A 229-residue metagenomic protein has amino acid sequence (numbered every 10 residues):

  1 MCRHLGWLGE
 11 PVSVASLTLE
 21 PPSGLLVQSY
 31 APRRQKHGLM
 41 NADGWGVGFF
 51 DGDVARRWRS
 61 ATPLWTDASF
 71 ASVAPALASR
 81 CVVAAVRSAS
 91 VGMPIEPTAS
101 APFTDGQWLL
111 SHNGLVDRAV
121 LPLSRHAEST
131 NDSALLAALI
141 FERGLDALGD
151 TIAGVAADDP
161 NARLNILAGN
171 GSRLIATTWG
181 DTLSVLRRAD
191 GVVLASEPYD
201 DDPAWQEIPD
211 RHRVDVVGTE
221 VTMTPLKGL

Functional and structural regions predicted by a protein language model:
M1-T62, A176-G180, R211-R213, E220-L229: Extreme N-terminus nucleophile/cap motif
C2, A99-V116, G154-P198, D202-R213: Conserved catalytic micro-motifs used in adenylation/nucleotidyl-transfer and phosphoryl/amide- and methyl-transfer
A15, G92-P94, R118-L121, A176-T177 (+3 more regions): Short helix/loop capping segments that flank catalytic or ligand/cofactor-binding pockets
Q28-R33, S60-A76, R80, A84-G106: Short acidic (Asp/Glu) patches
W45-G46, V82-A85, N165: A short, Trp-centered hydrophobic/proline-enriched beta-strand micro-motif
S88-V91, P198-L229: A short, charged
P94-R125, T130, A134: Internal, conserved structured core segments that host functional sites
D117-L174: Short histidine
